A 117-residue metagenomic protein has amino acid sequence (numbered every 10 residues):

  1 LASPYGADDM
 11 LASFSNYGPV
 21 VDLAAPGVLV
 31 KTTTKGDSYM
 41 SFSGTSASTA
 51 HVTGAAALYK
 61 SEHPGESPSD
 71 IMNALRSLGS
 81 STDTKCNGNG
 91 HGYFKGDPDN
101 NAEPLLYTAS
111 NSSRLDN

Functional and structural regions predicted by a protein language model:
P4-D9, A25-H51, C86: The feature captures the short pre-catalytic strand/loop hairpin that immediately precedes and shapes the active-site
G6-A7, F14-N16: Short solvent-exposed loop/turn micro-motifs enriched in small/polar/acidic residues
M10-S13, V21, K31, S38 (+1 more regions): C-terminal subdomain of the subtilisin-like protease fold in secreted/lumenal serine endopeptidases
N16-G18, A25-P26: Short, solvent-exposed loop/turn segments at the edges of secondary structure
A47-P64: Short, small-residue alpha-helix embedded
